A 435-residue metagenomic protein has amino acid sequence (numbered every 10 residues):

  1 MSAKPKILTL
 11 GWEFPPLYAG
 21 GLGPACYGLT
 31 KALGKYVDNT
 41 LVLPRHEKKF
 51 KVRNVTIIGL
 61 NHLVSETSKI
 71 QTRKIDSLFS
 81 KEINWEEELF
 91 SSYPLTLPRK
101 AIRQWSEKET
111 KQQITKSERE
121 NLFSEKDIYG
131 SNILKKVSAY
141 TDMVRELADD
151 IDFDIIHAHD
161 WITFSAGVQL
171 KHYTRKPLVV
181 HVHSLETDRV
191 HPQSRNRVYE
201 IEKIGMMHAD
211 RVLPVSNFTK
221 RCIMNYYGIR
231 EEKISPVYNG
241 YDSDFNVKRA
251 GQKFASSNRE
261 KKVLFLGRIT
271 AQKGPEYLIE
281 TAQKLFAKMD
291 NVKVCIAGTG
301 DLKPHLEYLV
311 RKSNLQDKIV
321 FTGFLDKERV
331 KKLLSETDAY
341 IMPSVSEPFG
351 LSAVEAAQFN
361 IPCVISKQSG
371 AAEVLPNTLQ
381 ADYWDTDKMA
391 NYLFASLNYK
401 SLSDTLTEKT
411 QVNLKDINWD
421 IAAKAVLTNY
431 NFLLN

Functional and structural regions predicted by a protein language model:
P5, L41-A148: A conserved catalytic-core segment of Leloir-type glycosyltransferases
L213, S256-A282, C295: Conserved donor-binding/catalytic core segment of Leloir-type glycosyltransferases
F218, G240: Carbohydrate-associated surface elements
P304-L325: Nucleotide-activated donor-binding/catalytic signature segment of Leloir-type glycosyltransferases, i.e., the conserved
F324-L325, K332-T337: Short alpha-helical donor nucleotide-sugar binding micro-motif in glycosyltransferases
V345: Aromatic "clamp/platform" in nucleotide-sugar-dependent glycosyltransferases that forms part of the donor/acceptor
P362-I365: Short hydrophobic beta-strand element within catalytic cores of glycosyltransferases and related nucleotide-activated
T378-D387, A395-K400: Conserved acidic donor-binding segment of nucleotide-sugar-dependent glycosyltransferases
